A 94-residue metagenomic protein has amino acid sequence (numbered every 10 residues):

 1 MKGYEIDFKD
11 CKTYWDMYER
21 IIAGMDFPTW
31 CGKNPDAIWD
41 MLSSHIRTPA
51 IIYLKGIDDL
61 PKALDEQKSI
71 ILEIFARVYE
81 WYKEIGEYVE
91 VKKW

Functional and structural regions predicted by a protein language model:
M1-K33, S44-W94: N-terminal intrinsically disordered, low-complexity segments enriched in P/E/S/T
